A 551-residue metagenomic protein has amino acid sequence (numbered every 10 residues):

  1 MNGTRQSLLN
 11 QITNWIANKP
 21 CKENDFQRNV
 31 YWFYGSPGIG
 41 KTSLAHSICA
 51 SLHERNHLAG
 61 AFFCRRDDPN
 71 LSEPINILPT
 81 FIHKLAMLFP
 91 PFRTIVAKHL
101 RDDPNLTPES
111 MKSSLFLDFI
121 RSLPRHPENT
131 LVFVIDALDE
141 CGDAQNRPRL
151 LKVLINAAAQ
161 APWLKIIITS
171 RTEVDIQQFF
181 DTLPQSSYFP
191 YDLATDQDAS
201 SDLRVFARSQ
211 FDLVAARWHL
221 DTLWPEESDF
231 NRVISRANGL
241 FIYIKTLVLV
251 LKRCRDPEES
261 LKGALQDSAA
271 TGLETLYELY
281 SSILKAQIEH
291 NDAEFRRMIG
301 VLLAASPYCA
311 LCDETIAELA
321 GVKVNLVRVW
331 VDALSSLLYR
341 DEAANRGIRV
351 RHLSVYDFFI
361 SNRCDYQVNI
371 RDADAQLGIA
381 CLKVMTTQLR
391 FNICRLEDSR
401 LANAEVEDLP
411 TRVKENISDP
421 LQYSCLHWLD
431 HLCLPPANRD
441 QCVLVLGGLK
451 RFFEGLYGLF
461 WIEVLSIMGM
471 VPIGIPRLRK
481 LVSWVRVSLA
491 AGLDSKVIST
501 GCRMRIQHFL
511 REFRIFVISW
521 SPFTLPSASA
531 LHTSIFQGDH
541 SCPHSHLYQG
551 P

Functional and structural regions predicted by a protein language model:
M1-G378, K383, N392-E397, A404-K414 (+5 more regions): Conserved NB-ARC/NACHT P-loop NTPase core of NLR-like innate immune receptors
L117, H431-P435: Well-ordered alpha-helical scaffold segments within catalytic/enzyme domains
N416-H427, H431: Extended HEAT/HEAT-like alpha-solenoid repeat tracts in very large eukaryotic scaffold/adaptor proteins
P420, P435, R439-D440, G447 (+1 more regions): Flexible, acidic glycine-rich loops studded with aromatic residues
